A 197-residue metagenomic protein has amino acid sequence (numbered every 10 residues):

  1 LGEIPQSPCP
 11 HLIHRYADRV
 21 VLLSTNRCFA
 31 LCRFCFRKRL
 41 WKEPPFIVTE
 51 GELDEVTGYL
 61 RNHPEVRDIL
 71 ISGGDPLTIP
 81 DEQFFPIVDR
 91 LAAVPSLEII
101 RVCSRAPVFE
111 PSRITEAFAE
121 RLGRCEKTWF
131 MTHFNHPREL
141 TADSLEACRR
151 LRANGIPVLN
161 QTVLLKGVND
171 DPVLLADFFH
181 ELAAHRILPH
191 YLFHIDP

Functional and structural regions predicted by a protein language model:
L1-V21, R39: N-terminal [4Fe-4S]-dependent radical SAM core
E3-S7, C32, G123, A153-N154: Short, flexible segments with low predicted structural confidence
Y16-D18, C28-F29, E65: Short, well-ordered loop/turn elements at secondary-structure boundaries
L22-L23, C35, I69-I71, D75-L77 (+1 more regions): Conserved catalytic-core segments centered on acid/base and nucleophilic motifs
L23-R39, H190: Local cysteine-cluster metal-coordination motifs and their immediate loop/turn environment, predominantly Fe-S cluster
L40-P45: A short alpha->loop->secondary-structure connector
I47-E55: Short cysteine/histidine-rich metal-coordination sites, predominantly Zn2+-binding motifs
D54-D68, L77-P197: Conserved AdoMet/S-adenosylmethionine-binding subsite of the radical SAM
